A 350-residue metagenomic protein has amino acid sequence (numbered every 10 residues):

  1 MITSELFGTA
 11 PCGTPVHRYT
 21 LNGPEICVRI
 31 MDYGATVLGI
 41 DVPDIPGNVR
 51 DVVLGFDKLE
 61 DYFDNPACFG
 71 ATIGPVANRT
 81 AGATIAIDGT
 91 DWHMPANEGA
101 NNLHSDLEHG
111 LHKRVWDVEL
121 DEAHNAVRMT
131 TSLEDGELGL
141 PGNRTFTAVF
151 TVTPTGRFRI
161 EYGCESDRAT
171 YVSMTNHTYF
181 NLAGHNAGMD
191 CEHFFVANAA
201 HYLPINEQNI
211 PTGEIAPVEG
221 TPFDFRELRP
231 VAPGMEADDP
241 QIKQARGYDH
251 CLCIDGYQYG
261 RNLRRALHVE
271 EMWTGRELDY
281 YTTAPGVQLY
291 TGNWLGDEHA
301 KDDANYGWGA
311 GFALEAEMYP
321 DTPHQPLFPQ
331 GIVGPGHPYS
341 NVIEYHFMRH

Functional and structural regions predicted by a protein language model:
M1-H350: An exposed, glycine/acidic-rich loop-and-rim segment of catalytic or binding clefts
